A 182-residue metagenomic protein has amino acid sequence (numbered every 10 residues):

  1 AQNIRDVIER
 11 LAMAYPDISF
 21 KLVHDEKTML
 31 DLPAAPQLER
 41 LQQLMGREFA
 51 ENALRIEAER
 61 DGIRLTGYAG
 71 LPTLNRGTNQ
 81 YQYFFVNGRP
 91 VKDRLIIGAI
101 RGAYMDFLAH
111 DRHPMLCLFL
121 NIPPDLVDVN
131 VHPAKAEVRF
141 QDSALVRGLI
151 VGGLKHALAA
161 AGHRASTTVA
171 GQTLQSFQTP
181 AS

Functional and structural regions predicted by a protein language model:
A1-S182: N-terminal phosphate-binding caps/lids of nucleotide- and nucleic-acid-binding domains
